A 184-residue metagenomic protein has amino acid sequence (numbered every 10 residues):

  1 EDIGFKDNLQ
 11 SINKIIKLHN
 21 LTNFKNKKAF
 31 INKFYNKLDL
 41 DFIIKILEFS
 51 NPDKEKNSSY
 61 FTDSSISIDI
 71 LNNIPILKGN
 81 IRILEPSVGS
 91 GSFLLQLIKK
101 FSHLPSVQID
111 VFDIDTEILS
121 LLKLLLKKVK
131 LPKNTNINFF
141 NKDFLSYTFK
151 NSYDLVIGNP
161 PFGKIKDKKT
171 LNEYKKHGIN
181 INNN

Functional and structural regions predicted by a protein language model:
E1-H103, D110-L125, V129: Class I S-adenosyl-L-methionine
P52, V88-Q108, L119, N141-N184: SAM-dependent methyltransferase catalytic-core segment centered on the flexible catalytic loop and adjoining short
N80, S106, N134-N136: A generic structural signal for alpha->beta connector loops
R82, N134, K168-T170: Short linear functional motifs in flexible/disordered or boundary regions
L124-Y147: S-adenosyl-L-methionine
